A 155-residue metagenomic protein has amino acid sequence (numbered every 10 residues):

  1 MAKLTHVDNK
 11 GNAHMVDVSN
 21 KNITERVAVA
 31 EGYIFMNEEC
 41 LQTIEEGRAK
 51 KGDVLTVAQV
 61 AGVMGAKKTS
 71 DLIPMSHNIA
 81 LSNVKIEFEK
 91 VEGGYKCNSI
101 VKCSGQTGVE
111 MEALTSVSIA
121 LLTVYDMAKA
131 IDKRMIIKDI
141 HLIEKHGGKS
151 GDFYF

Functional and structural regions predicted by a protein language model:
M1-L55, V60-H77, S82-F155: C-terminal binding/interaction regions
